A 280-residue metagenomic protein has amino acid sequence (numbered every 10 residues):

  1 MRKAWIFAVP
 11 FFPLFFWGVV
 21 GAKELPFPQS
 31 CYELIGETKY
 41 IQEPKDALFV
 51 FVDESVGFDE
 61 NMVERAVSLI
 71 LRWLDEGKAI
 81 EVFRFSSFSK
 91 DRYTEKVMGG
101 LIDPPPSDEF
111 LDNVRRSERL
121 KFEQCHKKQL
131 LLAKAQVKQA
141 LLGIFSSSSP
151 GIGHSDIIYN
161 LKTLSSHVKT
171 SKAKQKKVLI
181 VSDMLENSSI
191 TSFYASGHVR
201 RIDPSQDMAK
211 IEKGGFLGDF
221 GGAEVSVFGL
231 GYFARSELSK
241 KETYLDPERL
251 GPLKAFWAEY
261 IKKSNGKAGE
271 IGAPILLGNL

Functional and structural regions predicted by a protein language model:
M1-A8: Bacterial N-terminal signal peptides that target proteins for export
A8-F16: Bacterial N-terminal signal peptides
V20, P26-I35: Cleavable N-terminal signal peptides
S30, L111-K174: Von Willebrand factor
Q42-V56, Q139-S147, F233-E242: Acidic/histidine-rich, surface-exposed loop or edge segments in extracytoplasmic proteins
P44-C125, K177-L179, I261, L277: Von Willebrand factor
S147-G229, N279: Flexible, glycine-rich surface segments
P204-L280: Von Willebrand factor type A / integrin I
